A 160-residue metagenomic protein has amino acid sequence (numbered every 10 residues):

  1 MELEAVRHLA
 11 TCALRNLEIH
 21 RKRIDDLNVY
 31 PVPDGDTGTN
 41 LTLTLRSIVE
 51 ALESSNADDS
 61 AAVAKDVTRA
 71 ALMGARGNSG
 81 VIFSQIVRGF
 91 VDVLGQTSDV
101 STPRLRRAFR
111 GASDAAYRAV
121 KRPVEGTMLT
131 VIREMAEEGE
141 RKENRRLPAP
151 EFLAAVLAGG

Functional and structural regions predicted by a protein language model:
M1-G160: N-terminal loops that bind phosphate or other acidic moieties and the adjacent beta-alpha structural core
